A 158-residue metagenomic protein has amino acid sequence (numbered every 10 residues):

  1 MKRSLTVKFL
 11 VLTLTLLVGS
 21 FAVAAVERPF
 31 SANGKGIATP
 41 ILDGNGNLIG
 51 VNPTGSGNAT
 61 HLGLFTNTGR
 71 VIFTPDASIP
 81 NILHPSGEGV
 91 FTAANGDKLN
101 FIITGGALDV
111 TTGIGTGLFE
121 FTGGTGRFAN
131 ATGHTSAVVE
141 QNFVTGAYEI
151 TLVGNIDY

Functional and structural regions predicted by a protein language model:
M1-L10: Bacterial N-terminal signal peptides that target proteins for export
L10-S20: Bacterial N-terminal signal peptides
V23-Y158: Beta-strand-enriched cores of mature, soluble protein domains
